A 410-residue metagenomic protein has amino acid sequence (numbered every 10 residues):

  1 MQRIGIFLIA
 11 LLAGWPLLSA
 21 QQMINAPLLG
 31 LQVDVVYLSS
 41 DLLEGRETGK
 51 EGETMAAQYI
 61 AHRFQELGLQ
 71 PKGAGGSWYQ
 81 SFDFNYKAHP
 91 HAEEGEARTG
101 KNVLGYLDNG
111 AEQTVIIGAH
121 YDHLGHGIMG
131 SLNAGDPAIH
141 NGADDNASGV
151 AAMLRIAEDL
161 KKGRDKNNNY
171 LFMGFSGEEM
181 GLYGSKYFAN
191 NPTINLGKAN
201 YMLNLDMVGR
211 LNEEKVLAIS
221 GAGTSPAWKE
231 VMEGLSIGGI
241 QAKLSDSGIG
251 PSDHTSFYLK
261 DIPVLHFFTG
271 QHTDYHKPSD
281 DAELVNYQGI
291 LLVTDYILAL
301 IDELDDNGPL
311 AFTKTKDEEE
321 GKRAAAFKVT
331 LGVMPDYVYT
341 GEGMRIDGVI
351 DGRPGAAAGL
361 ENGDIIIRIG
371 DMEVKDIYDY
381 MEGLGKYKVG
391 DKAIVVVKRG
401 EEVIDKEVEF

Functional and structural regions predicted by a protein language model:
A26-M55, L67-G73, Y201, L205-R210 (+1 more regions): N-terminal capping segment at the start of a domain
R46-L107: A non-catalytic alpha/beta surface segment that caps or lines the substrate-entry region of metallo-dependent hydrolase
G105, I117-G118, H123, I128-G181 (+1 more regions): Alpha-helical metal-binding/catalytic segments enriched in His/Glu/Asp
E112, F175-H266, N286: Metal-dependent peptidase/peptidase-like ectodomains
F257, I350-D364, G383: PDZ/PDZ-like domain micro-motif
T273-E320: His/Asp/Glu-rich mid-to-C-terminal helical/loop segments that flank catalytic regions of hydrolases
A357-I377: Conserved PDZ fold ligand-binding element
E382-F410: PDZ-domain C-terminal substructure recognizer with occasional recognition of PDZ-binding tails
